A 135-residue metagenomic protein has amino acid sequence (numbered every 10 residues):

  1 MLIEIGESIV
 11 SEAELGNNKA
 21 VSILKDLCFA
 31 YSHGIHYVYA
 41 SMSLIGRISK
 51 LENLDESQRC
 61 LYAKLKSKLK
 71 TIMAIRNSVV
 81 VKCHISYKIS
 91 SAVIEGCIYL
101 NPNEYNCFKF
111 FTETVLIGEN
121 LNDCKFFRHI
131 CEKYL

Functional and structural regions predicted by a protein language model:
M1-L135: Acidic, divalent-metal-binding catalytic cores of TOPRIM and closely related two-metal-ion phosphodiester/pyrophosphate
